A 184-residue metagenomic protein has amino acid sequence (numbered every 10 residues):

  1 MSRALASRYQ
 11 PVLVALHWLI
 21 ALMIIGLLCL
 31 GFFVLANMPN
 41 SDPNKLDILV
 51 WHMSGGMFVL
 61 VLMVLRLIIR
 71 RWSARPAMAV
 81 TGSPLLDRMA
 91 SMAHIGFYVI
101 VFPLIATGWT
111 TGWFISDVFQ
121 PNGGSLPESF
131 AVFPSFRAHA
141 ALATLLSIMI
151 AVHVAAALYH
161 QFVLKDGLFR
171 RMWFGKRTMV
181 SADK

Functional and structural regions predicted by a protein language model:
M1-K184: Membrane-embedded alpha-helical bundles that constitute the cytochrome b-like, heme-associated redox core of multi-pass
